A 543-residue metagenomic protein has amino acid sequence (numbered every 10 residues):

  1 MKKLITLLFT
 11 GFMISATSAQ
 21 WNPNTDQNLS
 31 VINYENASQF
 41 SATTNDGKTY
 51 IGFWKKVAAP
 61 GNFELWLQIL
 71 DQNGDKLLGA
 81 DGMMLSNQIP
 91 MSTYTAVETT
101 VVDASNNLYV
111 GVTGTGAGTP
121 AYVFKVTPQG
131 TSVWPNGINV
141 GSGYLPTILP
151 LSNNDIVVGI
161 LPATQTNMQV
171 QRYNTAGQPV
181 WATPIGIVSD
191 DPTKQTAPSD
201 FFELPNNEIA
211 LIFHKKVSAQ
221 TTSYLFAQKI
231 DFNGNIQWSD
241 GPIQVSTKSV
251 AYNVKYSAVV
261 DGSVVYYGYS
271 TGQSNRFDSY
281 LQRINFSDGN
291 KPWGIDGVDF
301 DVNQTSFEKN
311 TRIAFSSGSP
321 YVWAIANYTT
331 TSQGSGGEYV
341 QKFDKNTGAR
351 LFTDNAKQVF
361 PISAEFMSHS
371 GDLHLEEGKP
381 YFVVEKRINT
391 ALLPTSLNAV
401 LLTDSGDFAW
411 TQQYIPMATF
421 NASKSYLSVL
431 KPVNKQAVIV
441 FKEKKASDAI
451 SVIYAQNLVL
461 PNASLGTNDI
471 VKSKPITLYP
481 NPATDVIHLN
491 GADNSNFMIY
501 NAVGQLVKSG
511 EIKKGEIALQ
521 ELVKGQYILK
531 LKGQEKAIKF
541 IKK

Functional and structural regions predicted by a protein language model:
M1-P23, N481, L529, G533-E535: Bacterial Sec-dependent N-terminal signal peptides
K3-L4, D46, N107, N154 (+10 more regions): N-terminal cationic leader/targeting segments used for protein routing and processing
L8, T17, A104-S105, Q129 (+7 more regions): Compositionally biased, intrinsically disordered low-complexity segments
F12-M13, K357, G491: Alpha-helical transmembrane segments and their juxtamembrane interfaces
M13-S15, G74, G130, V486: N-terminal processing/targeting junctions
Q20-A463: Extracellular, repeat-based ectodomains that mediate carbohydrate processing or recognition
V459-S473: Low-complexity, Pro/Thr/Ser/Gly/Ala-rich linker/spacer regions in secreted, extracellular modular proteins
D469-K543: C-terminal outer-membrane/trafficking sorting elements
